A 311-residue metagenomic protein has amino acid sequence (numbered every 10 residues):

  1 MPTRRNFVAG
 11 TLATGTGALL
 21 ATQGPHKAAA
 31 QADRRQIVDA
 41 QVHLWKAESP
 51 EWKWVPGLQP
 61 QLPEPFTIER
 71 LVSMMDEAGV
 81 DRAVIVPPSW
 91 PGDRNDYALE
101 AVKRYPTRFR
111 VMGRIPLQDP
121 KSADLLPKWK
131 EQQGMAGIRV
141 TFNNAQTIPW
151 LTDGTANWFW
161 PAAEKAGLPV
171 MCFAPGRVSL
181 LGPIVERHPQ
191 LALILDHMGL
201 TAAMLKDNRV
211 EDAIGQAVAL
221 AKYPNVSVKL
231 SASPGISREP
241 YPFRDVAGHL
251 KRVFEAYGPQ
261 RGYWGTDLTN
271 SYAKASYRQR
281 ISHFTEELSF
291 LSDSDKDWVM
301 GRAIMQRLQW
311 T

Functional and structural regions predicted by a protein language model:
P2-T22, D33-A40, P56-R82, R252 (+2 more regions): Mid-to-C-terminal alpha-helical segments outside catalytic/metal-binding sites
A29-K53: Replace "His-x-His-based motif
V38-A40, V86, M112, L195-D196 (+2 more regions): Active-site neighborhood of phospho(di)ester-bond hydrolases with catalytic His/Asp-centered motifs
Q41, M75, A98, A163 (+3 more regions): Conserved, mostly hydrophobic/aromatic
W45-A47, W90-D93, Q118-K121, A145-Q146 (+4 more regions): Active-site environment of divalent metal-dependent phosphoester hydrolases
R82, P91-G176, P183, S227-S233: Active-site gating/metal-coordination segments in enzymes
D93-R108, H249-E255, R280-E287: Short, electropositive alpha-helical surface patch
A136-G137, P149-Y263: Catalytic pocket-lining loop regions of alpha/beta-barrel enzymes, especially the amidohydrolase/enolase/GH5 lineages
